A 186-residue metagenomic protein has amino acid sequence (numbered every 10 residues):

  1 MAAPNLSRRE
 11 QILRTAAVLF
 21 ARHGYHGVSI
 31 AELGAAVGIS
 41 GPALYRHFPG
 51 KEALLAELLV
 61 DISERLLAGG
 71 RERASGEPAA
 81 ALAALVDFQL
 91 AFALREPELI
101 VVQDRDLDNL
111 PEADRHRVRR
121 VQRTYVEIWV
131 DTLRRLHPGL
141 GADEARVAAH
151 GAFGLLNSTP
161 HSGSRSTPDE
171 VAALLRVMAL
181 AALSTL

Functional and structural regions predicted by a protein language model:
M1-S7, V18, R134: N-terminal intrinsically disordered/low-complexity leader segments
R8-Q11, T15-A53, E57: Helix-turn-helix
F20, L66, L82-V86, V102-Q103 (+2 more regions): Short, structured motif recognition centered on aromatic/hydrophobic residues
L55-I62, Q103: Alpha-helical DNA-contacting segments of helix-turn-helix folds
V60-A84: Amphipathic alpha-helical linker/stalk segments
L67, E112-H137, R146-H150: Amphipathic alpha-helical packing segments from all-alpha helical-bundle domains
A91, E127-R135, G139-A142, L155 (+1 more regions): C-terminal peripheral helix-coil segments that are non-catalytic and often amphipathic
A93-A113, H161: Amphipathic alpha-helical segments used for helix-helix packing
